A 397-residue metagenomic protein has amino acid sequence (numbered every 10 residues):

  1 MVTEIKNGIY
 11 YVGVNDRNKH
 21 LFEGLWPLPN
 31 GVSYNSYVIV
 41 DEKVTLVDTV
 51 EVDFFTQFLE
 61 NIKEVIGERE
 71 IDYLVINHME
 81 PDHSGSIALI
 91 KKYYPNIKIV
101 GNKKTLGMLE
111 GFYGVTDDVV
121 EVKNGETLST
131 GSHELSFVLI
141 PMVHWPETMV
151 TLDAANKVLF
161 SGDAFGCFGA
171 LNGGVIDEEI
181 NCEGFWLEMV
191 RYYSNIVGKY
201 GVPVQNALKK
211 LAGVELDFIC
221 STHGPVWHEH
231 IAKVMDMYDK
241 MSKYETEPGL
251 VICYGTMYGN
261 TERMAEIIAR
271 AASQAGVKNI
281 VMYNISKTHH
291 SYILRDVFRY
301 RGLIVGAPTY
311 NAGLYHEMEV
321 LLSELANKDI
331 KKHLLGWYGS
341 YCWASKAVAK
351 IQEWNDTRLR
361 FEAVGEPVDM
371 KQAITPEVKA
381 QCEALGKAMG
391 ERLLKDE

Functional and structural regions predicted by a protein language model:
V2-E64, V150-D153, K157-S161, L250 (+1 more regions): Conserved beta-strand hairpin/beta-sheet module of binuclear metal-dependent hydrolase folds, prominently
E4-N7, V100-T148, Y200-N206: Metallo-beta-lactamase
E42, D53-V100: Active-site metal-binding motif and surrounding structural segment of the metallo-beta-lactamase
K43-T45, Y73, K157-F160, F218 (+3 more regions): Structural motif
V47-T49, D72-M79, I99-K103, L159-G162 (+1 more regions): Active-site neighborhood of phospho(di)ester-bond hydrolases with catalytic His/Asp-centered motifs
S86, H289-I293: Short acidic active-site motifs
L171, V175, N181-I219, H223-V226 (+2 more regions): FMN-binding flavodoxin-like domain, especially the glycine-rich phosphate-binding loop
H223-E247: Terminal amphipathic helices with adjacent charged low-complexity linkers/tails
